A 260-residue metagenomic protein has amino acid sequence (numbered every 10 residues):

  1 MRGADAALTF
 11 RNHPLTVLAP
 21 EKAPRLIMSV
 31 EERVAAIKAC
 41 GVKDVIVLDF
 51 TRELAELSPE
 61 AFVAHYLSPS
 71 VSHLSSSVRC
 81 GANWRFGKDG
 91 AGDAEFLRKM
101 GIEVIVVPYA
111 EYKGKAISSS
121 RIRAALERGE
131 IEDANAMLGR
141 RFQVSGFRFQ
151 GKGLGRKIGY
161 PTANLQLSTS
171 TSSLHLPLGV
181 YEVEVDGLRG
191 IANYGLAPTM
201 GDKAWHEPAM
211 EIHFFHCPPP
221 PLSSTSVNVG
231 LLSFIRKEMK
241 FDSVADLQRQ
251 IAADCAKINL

Functional and structural regions predicted by a protein language model:
M1-L8, A35, A39: Histidine-anchored nucleotide/phosphate-binding helix
G3-A4, F142-F149, A252-L260: Short arginine-rich
L8-F10, Y109: Cofactor-binding loop segments of dinucleotide-utilizing enzymes, especially the Rossmann-like FAD- and NAD(P)+-binding
N12-I105: N-terminal Rossmann-like or analogous alpha/beta NTP/dinucleotide-binding catalytic cores that position adenine
E32, D133-R140, D246-K257: A non-catalytic, amphipathic alpha-helix used as a structural packing/dimerization or gating element in enzyme scaffolds
I37, V78, A134, V183 (+1 more regions): Residue-level signal for inorganic ion chemistry
M100-L196: Glycine-rich, Lys/Arg-enriched anion-binding loops that position phosphate/diphosphate groups for phosphoryl
K152-L260: Phosphate/ribose-recognition catalytic cores of enzymes acting on nucleotide-derived substrates
